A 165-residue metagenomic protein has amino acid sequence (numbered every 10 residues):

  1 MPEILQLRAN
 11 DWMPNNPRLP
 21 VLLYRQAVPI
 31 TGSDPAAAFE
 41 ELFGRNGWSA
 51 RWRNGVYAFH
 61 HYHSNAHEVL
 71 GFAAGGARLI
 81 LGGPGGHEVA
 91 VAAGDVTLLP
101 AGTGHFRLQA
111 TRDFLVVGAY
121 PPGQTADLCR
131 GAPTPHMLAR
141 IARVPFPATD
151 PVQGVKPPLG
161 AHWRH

Functional and structural regions predicted by a protein language model:
M1-H61, V155, G160-H165: A short, N-terminal "cap"/entry segment at the start of jelly-roll beta-barrel domains of the cupin/DSBH fold
V21-L22, L70, F114-V117: A broad, low-specificity signal marking well-ordered, structured residues that form hydrophobic/aromatic
G55-V69, P84-G85, A92: A short beta-loop-beta micro-motif enriched in histidine and acidic residues
H63-I80, L98: Short, conserved beta-strand element in jelly-roll/cupin
L79-V89, F106-R107, P133-R140: A structural preference for long, well-packed, hydrophobic secondary-structure segments
V91-T111, Y120: Conserved metal-binding segment of the jelly-roll/cupin
L108-H165: Double-stranded beta-helix
